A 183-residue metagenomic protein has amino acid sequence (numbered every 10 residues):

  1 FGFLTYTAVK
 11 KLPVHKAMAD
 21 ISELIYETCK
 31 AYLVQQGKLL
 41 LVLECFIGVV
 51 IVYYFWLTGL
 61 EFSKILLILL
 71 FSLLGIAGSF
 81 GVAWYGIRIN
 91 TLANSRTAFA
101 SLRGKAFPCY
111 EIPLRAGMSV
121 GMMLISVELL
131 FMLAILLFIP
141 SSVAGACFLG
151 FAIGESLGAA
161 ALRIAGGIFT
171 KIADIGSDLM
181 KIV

Functional and structural regions predicted by a protein language model:
F1-V183: Hydrophobic, small-residue-rich transmembrane alpha-helices and their short perimembrane loops in multi-pass membrane
